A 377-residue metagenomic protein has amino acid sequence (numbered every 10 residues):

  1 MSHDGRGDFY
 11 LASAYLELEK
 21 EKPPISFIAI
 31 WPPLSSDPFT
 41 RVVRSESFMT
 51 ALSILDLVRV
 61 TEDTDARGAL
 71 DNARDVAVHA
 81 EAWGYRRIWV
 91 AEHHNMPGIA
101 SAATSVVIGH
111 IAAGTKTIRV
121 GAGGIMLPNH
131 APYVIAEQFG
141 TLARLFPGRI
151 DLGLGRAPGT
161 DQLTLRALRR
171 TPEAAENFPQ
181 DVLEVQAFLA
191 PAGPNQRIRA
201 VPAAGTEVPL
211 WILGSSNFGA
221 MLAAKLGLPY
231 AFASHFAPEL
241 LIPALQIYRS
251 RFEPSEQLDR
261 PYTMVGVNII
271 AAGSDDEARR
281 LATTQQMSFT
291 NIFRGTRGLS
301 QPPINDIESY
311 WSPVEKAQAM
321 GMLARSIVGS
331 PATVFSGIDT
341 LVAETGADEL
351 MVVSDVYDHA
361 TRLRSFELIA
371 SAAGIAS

Functional and structural regions predicted by a protein language model:
S36-I118: N-terminal beta1-alpha1-beta2 module of alpha/beta enzyme domains
F48, P172-A200, L240-D348, G374-S377: An alpha-helical appendage that flanks or caps ligand/catalytic pockets
F48-T50, Y85-R87, T115-V120, F146-I150 (+4 more regions): Short, well-ordered coil/turn segments that N-cap beta-strands
T50-A66, P128-A190, Y230, P238: Flexible, glycine-rich active-site loops centered on histidine and acidic residues that chelate a metal or position
L52, I111, L142, A223 (+3 more regions): Conserved, mostly hydrophobic/aromatic
L52-D56, I88-V90, V120-A122, I150-L154 (+4 more regions): Hydrophobic faces of well-ordered beta-strands that scaffold small-molecule active sites in alpha/beta enzyme cores
V58-L70, L127-P132, V208-L213, A324-G329: Active-site mouth loops of central-metabolism enzymes
